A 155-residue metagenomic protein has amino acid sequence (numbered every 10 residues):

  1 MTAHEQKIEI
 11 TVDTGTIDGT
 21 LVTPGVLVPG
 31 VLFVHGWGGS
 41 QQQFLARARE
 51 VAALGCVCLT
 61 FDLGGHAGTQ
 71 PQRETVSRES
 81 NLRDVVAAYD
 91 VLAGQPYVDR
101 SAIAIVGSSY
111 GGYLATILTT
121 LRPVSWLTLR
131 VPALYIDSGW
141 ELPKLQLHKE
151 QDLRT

Functional and structural regions predicted by a protein language model:
M1-G25: N-terminal cap/lid segment of alpha/beta-hydrolase-fold proteins
I17, R122-T155: The alpha/beta-hydrolase serine catalytic core
V28-G36: Short beta-strand element of the alpha/beta-hydrolase
W37-R49, L63: The serine-hydrolase catalytic nucleophile loop
Q43, V76-P96: Alpha/beta-hydrolase active-site loop
E50-Q70: Conserved alpha/beta-hydrolase
Y97-S109: Alpha/beta-hydrolase fold nucleophile elbow
G107-I117: Glycine-rich nucleophile elbow surrounding the catalytic serine of serine-hydrolase chemistry
